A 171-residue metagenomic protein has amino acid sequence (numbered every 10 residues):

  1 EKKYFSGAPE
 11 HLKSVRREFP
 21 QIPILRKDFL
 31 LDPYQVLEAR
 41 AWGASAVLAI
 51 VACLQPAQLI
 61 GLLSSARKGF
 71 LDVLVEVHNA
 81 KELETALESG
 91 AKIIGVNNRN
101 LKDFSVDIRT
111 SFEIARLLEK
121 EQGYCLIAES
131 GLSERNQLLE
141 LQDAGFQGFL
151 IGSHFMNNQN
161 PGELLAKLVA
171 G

Functional and structural regions predicted by a protein language model:
E1-G7, L87-R116: Glycine/Thr-rich beta-alpha phosphate-binding loop at enzyme active sites
E1-K3, F29, A52, H78-A80 (+3 more regions): Active-site beta-loop-alpha junctions enriched in small/polar residues
E1-L74, E82, S111-I114: N-terminal active-site wall of soluble small-molecule enzyme domains
E18-I22, A41-V47, R67-L71, E88-G95 (+3 more regions): Glycine-enriched alpha-helix->loop->beta-strand junction motifs that scaffold or abut catalytic
L31-G43, H78-S89, A128, L132-I151: Catalytic cores of alpha/beta
E38-Q58, G95-F104, F146-L165: Glycine-rich phosphate-binding active-site loops on the catalytic face of alpha/beta enzymes
I108-L117, Q142, N157-G171: C-terminal helical cap(s) of enzyme catalytic domains, especially alpha/beta-barrels
S111, A115-E129, S133-E134, G152: Catalytic alpha/beta core domains of metabolic enzymes, predominantly
